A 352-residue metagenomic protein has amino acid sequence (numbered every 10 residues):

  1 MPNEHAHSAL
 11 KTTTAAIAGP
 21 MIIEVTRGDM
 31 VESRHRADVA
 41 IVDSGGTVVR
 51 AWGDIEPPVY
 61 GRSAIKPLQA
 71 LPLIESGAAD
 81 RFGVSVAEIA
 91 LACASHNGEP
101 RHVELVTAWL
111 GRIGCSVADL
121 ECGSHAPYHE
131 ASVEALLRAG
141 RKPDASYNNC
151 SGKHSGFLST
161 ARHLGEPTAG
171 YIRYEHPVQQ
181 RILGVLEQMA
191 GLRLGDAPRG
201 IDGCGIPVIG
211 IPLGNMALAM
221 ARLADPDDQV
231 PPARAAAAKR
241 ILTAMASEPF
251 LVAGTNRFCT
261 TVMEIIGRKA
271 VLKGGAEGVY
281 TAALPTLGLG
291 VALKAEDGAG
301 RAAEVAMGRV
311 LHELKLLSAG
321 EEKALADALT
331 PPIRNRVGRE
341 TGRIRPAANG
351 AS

Functional and structural regions predicted by a protein language model:
P2-E56: Beta-lactamase-like hydrolase cores
N3-A16, S85-D196: Active-site-adjacent helix/loop patches that line small-molecule binding or acyl-intermediate pockets
R34-V39, S155, L183, E277-Y280: Short glycine-rich loop/turn motifs
W52-Y60, A92-H96, G140-N148, G200-P207 (+1 more regions): A short glycine/serine-rich beta->alpha loop
G61-A79: Active-site SXXK
K66-A70, M216, G288: Residue-level preference for non-acidic, small/hydrophobic
E75-F82, G114-V117, L164-G170, P177-L183 (+4 more regions): Bacterial peptidoglycan biogenesis and beta-lactam-recognition machinery
L223-S352: Structured C-terminal helix/loop/strand segments within mature extracytoplasmic catalytic/sensor domains
